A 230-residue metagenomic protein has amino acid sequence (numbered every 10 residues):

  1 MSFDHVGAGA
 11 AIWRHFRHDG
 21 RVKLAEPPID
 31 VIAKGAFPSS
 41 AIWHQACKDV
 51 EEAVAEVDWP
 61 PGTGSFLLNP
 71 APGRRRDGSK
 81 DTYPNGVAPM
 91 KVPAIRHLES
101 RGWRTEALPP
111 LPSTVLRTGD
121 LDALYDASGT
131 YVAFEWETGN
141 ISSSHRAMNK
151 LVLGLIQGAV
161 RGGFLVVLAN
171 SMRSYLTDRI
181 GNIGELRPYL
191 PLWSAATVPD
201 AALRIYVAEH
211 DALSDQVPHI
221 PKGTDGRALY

Functional and structural regions predicted by a protein language model:
M1-E52: Long terminal accessory regions outside catalytic cores
F3, G9, H15-R21, A46 (+5 more regions): N-terminal localization/anchoring segments of enzymes in phospholipid and broader phosphate metabolism
D30-P112: Acidic-basic catalytic patches of nuclease active cores, encompassing PD-(D/E)XK and other metal-cofactor nuclease
R76-N85, K91-G129, N140-N149, I156 (+1 more regions): Active-site metal-binding core of divalent-cation-utilizing nuclease and nuclease-like domains
T130-V132, G162: Structural motif
A133-E137: Short catalytic-loop micro-motif centered on adjacent basic/acidic residues
T138-A195: Catalytic cores of nucleic-acid endonucleases
N170-Y230: Domain-level recognition of nuclease-like catalytic cores that cleave nucleotide substrates
